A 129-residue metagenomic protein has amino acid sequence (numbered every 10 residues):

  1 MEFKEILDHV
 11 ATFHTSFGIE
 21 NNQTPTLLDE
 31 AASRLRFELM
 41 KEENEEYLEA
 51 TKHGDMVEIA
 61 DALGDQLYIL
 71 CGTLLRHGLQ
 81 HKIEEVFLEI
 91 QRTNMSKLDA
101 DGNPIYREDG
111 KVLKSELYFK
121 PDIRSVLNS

Functional and structural regions predicted by a protein language model:
M1-S129: Flexible "arm" and connector segments at domain edges
